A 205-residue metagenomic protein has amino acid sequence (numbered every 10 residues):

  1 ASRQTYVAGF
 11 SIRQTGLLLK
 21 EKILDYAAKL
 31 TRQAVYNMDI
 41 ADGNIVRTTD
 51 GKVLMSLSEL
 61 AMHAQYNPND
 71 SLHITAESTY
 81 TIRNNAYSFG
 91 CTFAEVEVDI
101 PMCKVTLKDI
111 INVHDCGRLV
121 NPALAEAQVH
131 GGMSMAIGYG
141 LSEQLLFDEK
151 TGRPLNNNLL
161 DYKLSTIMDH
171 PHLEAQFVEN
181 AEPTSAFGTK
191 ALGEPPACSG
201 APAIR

Functional and structural regions predicted by a protein language model:
A1-R205: C-terminal catalytic domains of large/alpha subunits in multi-subunit enzymes
